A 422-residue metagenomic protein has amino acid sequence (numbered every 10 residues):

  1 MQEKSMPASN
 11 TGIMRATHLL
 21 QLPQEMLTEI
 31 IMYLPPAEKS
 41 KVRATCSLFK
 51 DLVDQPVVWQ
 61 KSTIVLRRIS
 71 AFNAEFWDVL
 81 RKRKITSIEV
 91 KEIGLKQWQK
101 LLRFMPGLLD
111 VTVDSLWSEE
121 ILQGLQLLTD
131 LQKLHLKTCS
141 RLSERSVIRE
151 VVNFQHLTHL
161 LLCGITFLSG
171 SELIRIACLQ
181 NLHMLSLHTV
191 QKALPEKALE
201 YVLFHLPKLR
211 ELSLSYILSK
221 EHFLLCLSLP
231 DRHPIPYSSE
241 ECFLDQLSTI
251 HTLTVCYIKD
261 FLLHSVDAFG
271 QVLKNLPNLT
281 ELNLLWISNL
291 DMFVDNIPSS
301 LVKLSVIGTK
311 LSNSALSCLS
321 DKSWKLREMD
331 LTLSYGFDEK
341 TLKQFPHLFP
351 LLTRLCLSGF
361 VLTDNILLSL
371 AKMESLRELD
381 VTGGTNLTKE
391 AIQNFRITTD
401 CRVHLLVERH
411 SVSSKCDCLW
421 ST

Functional and structural regions predicted by a protein language model:
M1-I13, Q24, A198-T422: C-terminal capping region of solenoid repeat domains
M1-L214, L218-F223, L244: N-terminal adaptor-interaction module of cullin-RING ubiquitin ligase components
